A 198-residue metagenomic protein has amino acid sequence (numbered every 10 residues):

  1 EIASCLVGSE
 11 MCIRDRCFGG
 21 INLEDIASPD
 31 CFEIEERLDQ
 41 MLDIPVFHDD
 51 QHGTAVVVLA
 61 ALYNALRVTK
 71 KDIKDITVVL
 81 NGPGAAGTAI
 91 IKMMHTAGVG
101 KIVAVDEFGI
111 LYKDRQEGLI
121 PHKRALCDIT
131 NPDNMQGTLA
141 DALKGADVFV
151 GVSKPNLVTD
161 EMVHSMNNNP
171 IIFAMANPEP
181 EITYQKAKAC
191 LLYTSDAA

Functional and structural regions predicted by a protein language model:
E1-G8, I13, Y193-A198: Single conserved hydrophobic/aromatic residue that forms the stacking wall/gate of nucleotide- or nucleobase-binding
D15-G53: Phosphate/diphosphate ligand-binding glycine-rich loop within oxidoreductases
C31, T54-L59, A85-I91, Y112 (+2 more regions): Short glycine/serine/threonine-rich phosphate/pyrophosphate-binding segments that cradle anionic phosphate groups
H48-N64: A glycine-rich, Thr/Ser-enriched phosphate-binding loop motif common to dinucleotide/cofactor-binding enzymes
A60-L143: Glycine-rich phosphate/diphosphate-binding loop of Rossmann-like nucleotide-binding domains
E117-A176, E181: Rossmann-like NAD(P)-binding element
A176-S195: Rossmann-fold NAD(P)-binding glycine/threonine-rich loop
